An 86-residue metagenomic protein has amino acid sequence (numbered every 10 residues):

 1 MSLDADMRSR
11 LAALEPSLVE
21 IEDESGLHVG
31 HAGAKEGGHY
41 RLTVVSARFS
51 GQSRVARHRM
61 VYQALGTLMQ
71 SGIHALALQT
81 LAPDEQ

Functional and structural regions predicted by a protein language model:
M1-Q86: N-terminal, polar/charged subdomain of small-to-medium soluble alpha/beta proteins
